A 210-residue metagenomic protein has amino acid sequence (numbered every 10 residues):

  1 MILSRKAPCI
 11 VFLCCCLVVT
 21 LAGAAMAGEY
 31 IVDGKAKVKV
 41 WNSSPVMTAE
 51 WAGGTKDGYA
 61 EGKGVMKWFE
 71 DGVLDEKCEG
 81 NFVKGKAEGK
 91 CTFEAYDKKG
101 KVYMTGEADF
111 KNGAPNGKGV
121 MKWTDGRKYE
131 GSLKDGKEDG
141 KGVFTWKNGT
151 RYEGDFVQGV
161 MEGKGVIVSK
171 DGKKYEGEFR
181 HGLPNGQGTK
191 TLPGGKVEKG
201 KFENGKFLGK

Functional and structural regions predicted by a protein language model:
I2-C14: Bacterial N-terminal signal peptides that target proteins for export
F12-K210: Intrinsically disordered, low-complexity repeat tracts enriched in Gly/Pro/Ser/Thr and acidic residues, frequently
